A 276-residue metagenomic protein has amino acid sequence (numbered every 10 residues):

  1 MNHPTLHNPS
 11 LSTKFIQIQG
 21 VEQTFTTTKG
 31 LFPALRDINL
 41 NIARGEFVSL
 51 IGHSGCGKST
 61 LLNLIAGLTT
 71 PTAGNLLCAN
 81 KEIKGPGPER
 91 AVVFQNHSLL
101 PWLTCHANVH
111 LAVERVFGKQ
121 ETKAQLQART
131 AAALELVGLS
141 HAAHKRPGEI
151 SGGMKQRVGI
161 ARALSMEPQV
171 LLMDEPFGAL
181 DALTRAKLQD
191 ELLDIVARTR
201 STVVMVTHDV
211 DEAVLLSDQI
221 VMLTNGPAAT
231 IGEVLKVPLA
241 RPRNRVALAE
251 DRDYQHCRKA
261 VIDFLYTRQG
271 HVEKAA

Functional and structural regions predicted by a protein language model:
L11-F15, T24-D37: A short, flexible loop at the N-terminus of ABC-type nucleotide-binding domains that lies
I51-H53: The feature captures the beta-strand-to-loop junction immediately N-terminal to the Walker
A66: Helix-to-loop junction immediately C-terminal to a conserved catalytic motif
G74-P86, T122: Conserved ABC transporter NBD signature motif
L103-A112: Short coil-to-helix segment of the ABC ATPase nucleotide-binding domain corresponding to the Q-loop/switch region
E114, E121-H141, D194: Conserved ABC ATPase "signature" region
R146-I150, M154: Conserved ABC ATPase signature
S165-Q169: A short, proline-enriched helix->beta-strand linker immediately N-terminal to the Walker B motif in ABC-type P-loop
